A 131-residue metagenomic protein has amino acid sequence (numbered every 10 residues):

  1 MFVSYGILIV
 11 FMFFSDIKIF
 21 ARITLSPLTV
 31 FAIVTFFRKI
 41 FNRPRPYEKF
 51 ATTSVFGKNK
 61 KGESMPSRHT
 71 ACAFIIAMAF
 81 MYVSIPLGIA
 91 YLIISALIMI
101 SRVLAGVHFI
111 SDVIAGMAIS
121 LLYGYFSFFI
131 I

Functional and structural regions predicted by a protein language model:
M1-F13: The first (N-terminal) embedded transmembrane alpha-helix
V3, F20-P27, L87-I93: Alpha-helical transmembrane segments
V10-I33: Interfacial segments of alpha-helical transmembrane regions
F14, I40, I130-I131: Helix-loop junctions at the membrane-solvent interface of multi-pass transporters, primarily the C-terminal
S15-F20, F36, N59-S67: Hydrophobic alpha-helical transmembrane segments
D16, N42-Y47, G106-S111: Transmembrane helix-loop junctions in multipass membrane proteins, especially transporters and channels
P27-R45: Transmembrane alpha-helix/helix-exit interface in multi-pass inner-membrane proteins
A51-I131: Membrane-embedded catalytic cores of phosphoryl/pyrophosphoryl-handling enzymes
